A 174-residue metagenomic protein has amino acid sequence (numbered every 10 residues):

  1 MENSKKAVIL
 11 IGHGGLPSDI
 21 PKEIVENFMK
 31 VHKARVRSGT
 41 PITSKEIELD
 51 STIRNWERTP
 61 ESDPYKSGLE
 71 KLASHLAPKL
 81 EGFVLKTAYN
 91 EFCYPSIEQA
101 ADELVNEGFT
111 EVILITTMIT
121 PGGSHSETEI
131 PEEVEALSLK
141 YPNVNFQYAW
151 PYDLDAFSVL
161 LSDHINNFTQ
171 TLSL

Functional and structural regions predicted by a protein language model:
M1-L174: Active-site-proximal alpha-helix that buttresses catalytic centers in soluble enzyme cores
